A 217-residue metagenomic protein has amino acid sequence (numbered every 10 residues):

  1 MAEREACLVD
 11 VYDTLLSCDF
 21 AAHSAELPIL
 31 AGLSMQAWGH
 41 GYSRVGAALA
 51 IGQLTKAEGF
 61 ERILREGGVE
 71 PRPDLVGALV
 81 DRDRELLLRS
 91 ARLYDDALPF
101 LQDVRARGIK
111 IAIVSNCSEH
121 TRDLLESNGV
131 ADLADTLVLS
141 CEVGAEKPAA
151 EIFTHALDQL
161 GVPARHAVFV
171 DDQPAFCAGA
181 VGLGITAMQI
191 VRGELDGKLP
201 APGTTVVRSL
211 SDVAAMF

Functional and structural regions predicted by a protein language model:
M1-V9, L98, Q102, V114-F217: Asp-based, Mg2+/Mn2+-dependent phosphohydrolase catalytic module
A2-P99: N-terminal helical cap/lid subdomain that shapes the substrate entry/recognition surface in HAD-like hydrolases
R105: Conserved ATPase "switch" residues in P-loop NTPase domains
I109-I111: Short beta-strand/loop segments at the ligand-binding rim of alpha/beta enzyme cores
